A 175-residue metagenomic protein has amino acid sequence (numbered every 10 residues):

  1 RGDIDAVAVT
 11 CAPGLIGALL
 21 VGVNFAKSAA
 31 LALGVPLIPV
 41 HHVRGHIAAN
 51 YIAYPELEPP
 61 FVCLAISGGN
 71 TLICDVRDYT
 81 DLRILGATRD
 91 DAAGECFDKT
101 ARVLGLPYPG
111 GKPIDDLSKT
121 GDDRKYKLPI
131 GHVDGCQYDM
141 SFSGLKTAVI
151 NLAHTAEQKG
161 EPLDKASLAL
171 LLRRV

Functional and structural regions predicted by a protein language model:
R1-A26: Short beta-strand-loop/turn "lid" adjacent to the catalytic site in phosphate-handling enzymes
G2-D5, L33-P36, E56-V62, G69-T71 (+2 more regions): Short coil/turn connectors at secondary-structure junctions
V9, L37-H42, G110: General beta-strand structural signal in soluble alpha/beta enzymes
F25-V40: Nucleotide and nucleotide-moiety/phosphate-recognizing core
V40-V62: Conserved phosphate-binding catalytic cores of ATP/NTP-utilizing and phosphoryl-transfer enzymes
E58-G111: Glycine-rich phosphate-binding loop of actin/hexokinase-like ATP-binding domains
D116-V175: A contiguous, well-structured pocket-lining segment that forms one wall/lid of small-molecule binding clefts in soluble
